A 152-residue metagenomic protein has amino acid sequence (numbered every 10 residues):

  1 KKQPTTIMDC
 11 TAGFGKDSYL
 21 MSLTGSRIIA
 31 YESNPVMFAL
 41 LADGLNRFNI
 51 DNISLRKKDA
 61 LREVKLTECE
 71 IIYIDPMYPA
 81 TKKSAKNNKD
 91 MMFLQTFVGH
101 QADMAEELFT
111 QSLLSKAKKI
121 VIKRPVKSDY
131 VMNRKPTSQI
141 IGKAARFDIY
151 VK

Functional and structural regions predicted by a protein language model:
K1-M8, G13-G15, L23: S-adenosyl-L-methionine
T6, S26-R27, N52, K118-K119: Residues at the starts of beta-strands that form the adenosine-phosphate
A12-F14, P35, R62, Y78-P79 (+1 more regions): Short, glycine/acidic-enriched loop or turn micro-motifs at the edges of active sites
R27, Y31-I74: S-adenosyl-L-methionine
M77-L108: Mobile active-site "lid"/loop adjacent to the S-adenosyl-L-methionine
M104-V151: Conserved Class I SAM-dependent methyltransferase catalytic core
